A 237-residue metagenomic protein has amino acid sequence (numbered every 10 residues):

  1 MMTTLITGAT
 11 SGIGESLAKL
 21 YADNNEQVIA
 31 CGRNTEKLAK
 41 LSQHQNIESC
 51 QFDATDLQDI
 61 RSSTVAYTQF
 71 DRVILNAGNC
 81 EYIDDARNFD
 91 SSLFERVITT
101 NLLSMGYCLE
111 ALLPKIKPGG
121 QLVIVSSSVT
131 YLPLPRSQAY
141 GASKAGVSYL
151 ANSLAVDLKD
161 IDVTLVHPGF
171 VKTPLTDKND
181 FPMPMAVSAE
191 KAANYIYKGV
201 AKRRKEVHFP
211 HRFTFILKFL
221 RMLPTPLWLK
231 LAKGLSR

Functional and structural regions predicted by a protein language model:
T10-S11: Conserved glycine-rich cofactor-binding loop
H44-Q58: Rossmann-fold cofactor-recognition segment
A77-Y82: Conserved NAD(P)H cofactor-binding loop of Rossmann-fold oxidoreductase domains
D84-A86, D90-E95: Substrate-binding pocket helix/loop in short-chain dehydrogenase/reductase
L109, S143: Active-site helix of classical SDR
S127: Residue(s) in the substrate-gating loop at a strand-loop-helix junction that position the organic substrate next
L165, F181-L217: C-terminal helical subdomain
